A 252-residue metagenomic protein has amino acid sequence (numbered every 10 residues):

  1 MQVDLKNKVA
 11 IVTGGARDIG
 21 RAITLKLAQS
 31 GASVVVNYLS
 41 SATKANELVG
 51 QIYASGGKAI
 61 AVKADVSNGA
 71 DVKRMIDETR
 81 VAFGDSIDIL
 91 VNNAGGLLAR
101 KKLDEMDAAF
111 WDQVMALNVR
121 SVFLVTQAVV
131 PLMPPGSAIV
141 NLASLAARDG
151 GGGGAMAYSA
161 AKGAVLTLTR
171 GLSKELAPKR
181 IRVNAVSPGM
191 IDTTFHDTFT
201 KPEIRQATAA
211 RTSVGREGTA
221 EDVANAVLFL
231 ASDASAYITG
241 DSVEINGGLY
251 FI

Functional and structural regions predicted by a protein language model:
V9, A16-R17: Conserved glycine-rich cofactor-binding loop
A42-T43, K63-I76, A108, E221-D222: The beta1-alpha1 cofactor-binding region of Rossmann-like NAD(H)/NADP(H)-dependent oxidoreductases
K101-L103, D107-Q113, H196, T208: Substrate-binding pocket helix/loop in short-chain dehydrogenase/reductase
T126, A161, T169: Active-site helix of classical SDR
P131, K174-P178, A236: Alpha-helical segment proximal to the catalytic Tyr-Lys
S144: Residue(s) in the substrate-gating loop at a strand-loop-helix junction that position the organic substrate next
A177, R182, I238-G240, N246: Short, small/polar-rich loop/turn modules that mediate ligand/substrate recognition or access, typified
